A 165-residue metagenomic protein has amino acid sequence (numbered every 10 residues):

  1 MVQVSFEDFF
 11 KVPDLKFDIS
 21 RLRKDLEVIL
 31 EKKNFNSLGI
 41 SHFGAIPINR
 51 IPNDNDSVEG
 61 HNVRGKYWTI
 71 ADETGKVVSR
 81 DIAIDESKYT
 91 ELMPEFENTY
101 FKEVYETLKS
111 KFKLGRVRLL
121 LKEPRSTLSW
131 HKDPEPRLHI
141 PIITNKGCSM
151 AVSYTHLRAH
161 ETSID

Functional and structural regions predicted by a protein language model:
M1-V104: Non-heme Fe(II)/2-oxoglutarate
L114: Acidic-glycine-rich active-site phosphate/pyrophosphate-binding loop
R118-H131: Conserved short histidine dyad/triad with adjacent acidic residue
D133-G147: Short, conserved beta-strand element in jelly-roll/cupin
M150: Short aromatic-centered micro-motifs
T155-T162: Conserved small/polar residues in nucleotide/adenosyl-binding loops
D165: Gly/Pro- and small hydrophobic-enriched strand-loop and loop-to-helix capping segments that sit at the rims
